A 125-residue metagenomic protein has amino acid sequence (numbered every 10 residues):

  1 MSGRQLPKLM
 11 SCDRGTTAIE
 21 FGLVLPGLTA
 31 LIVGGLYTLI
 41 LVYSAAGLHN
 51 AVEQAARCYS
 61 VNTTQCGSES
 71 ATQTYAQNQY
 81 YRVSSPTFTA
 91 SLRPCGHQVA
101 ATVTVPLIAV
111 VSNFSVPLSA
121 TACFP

Functional and structural regions predicted by a protein language model:
S2-Q73: Alpha-helical assembly-interface signal, strongest on the long, hydrophobic N-terminal helix that forms
G3, A45, E53-P125: Short, conserved structural patches
